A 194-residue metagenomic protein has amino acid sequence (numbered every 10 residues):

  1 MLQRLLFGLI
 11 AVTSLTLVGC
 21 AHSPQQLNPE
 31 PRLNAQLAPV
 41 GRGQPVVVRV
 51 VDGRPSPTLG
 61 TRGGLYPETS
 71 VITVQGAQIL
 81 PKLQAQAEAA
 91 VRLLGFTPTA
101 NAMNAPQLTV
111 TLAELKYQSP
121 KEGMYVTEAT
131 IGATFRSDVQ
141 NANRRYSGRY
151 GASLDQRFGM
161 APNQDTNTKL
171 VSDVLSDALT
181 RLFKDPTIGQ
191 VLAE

Functional and structural regions predicted by a protein language model:
M1-C20: Sec-dependent bacterial lipoprotein signal peptides
C20, P57-T61, T134, G159-N163 (+1 more regions): Juxtamembrane/interfacial segments around transmembrane helices
C20-K82, T187-E194: A structural "domain/chain start" motif
A21-A35, L94-S147, S153-A161: Surface-exposed short loop/turn segments
Y66-Q78, Q140-L192: Short secondary-structure boundary motifs at beta->alpha junctions and helix caps
T73-A100: Mid-chain, structured segments of secreted extracytoplasmic proteins
